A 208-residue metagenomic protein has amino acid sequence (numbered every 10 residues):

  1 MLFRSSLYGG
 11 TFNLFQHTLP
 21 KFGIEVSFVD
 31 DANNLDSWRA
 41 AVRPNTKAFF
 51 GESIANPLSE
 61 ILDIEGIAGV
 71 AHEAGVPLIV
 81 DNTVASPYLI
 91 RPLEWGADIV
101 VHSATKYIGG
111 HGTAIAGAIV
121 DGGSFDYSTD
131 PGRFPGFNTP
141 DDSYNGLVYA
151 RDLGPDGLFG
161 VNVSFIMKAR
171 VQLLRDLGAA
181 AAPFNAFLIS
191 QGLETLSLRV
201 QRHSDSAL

Functional and structural regions predicted by a protein language model:
F3-L208: Conserved PLP-enzyme active-site core in the AAT-like
